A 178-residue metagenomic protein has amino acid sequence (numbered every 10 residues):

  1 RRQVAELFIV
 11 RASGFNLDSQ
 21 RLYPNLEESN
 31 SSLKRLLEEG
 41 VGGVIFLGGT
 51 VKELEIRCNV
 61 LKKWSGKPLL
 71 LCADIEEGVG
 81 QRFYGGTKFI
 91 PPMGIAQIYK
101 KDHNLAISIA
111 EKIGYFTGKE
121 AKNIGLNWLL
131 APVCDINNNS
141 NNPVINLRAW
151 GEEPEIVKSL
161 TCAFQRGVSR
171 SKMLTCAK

Functional and structural regions predicted by a protein language model:
R1-A5, D74, T175-K178: Proteins with a high burden of low-complexity, intrinsically disordered sequence enriched in S/T/G/P/A and R, requiring
R1-N16: Mature N-terminal segment immediately following signal peptide/propeptide cleavage in secreted/periplasmic
R2-V4, L37-E38, W64-S65, V168-R170: Extracellular/periplasmic catalytic domains that process cell-envelope and extracellular macromolecules
Q3, S31-S32: Exposed alpha-helical structural elements
S13-L26, L33-L160, A177: Enzymes and membrane/adaptor proteins characterized by extended Gly/Ser/Thr/Asp/Glu-rich, aromatic-dotted
L160, Q165-A177: Phosphate/pyrophosphate-binding betaalpha-module
